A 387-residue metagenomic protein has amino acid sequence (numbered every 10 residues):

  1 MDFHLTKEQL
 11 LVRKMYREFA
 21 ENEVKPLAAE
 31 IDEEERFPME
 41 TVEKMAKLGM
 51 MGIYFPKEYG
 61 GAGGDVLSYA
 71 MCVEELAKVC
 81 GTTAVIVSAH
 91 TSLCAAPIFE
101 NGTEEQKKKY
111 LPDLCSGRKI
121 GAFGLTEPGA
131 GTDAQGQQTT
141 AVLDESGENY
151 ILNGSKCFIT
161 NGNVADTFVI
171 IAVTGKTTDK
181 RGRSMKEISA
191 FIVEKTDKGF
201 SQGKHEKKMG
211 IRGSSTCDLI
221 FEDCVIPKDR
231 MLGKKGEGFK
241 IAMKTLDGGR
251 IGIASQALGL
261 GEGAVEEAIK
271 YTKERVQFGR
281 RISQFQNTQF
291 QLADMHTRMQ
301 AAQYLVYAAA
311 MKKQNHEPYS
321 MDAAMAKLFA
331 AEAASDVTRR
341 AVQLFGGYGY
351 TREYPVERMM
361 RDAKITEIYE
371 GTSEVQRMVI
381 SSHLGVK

Functional and structural regions predicted by a protein language model:
M1-A89, N101-Q106, C115-R118, G131-A134 (+5 more regions): Alpha-helical interface subdomain recognition
G49, V73-A77, A172-V173, V193-K198 (+1 more regions): Short Ser/Thr-interspersed hydrophobic loop/turn segments at strand-loop and sheet-helix junctions that line or gate
A95-N101, F123, Q135: Flexible, glycine-rich active-site loops centered on histidine and acidic residues that chelate a metal or position
G117-L125, I171: A short, Trp-centered hydrophobic/proline-enriched beta-strand micro-motif
G129-T132, F158-N161, R181-R183, K208-S215: Short Gly/Pro-enriched turn/cap motifs at secondary-structure boundaries
G136-Q138, K198-V225: Flexible, small-/acidic-enriched active-site or ligand-binding loops
E148-Q202: A short core secondary-structure module
